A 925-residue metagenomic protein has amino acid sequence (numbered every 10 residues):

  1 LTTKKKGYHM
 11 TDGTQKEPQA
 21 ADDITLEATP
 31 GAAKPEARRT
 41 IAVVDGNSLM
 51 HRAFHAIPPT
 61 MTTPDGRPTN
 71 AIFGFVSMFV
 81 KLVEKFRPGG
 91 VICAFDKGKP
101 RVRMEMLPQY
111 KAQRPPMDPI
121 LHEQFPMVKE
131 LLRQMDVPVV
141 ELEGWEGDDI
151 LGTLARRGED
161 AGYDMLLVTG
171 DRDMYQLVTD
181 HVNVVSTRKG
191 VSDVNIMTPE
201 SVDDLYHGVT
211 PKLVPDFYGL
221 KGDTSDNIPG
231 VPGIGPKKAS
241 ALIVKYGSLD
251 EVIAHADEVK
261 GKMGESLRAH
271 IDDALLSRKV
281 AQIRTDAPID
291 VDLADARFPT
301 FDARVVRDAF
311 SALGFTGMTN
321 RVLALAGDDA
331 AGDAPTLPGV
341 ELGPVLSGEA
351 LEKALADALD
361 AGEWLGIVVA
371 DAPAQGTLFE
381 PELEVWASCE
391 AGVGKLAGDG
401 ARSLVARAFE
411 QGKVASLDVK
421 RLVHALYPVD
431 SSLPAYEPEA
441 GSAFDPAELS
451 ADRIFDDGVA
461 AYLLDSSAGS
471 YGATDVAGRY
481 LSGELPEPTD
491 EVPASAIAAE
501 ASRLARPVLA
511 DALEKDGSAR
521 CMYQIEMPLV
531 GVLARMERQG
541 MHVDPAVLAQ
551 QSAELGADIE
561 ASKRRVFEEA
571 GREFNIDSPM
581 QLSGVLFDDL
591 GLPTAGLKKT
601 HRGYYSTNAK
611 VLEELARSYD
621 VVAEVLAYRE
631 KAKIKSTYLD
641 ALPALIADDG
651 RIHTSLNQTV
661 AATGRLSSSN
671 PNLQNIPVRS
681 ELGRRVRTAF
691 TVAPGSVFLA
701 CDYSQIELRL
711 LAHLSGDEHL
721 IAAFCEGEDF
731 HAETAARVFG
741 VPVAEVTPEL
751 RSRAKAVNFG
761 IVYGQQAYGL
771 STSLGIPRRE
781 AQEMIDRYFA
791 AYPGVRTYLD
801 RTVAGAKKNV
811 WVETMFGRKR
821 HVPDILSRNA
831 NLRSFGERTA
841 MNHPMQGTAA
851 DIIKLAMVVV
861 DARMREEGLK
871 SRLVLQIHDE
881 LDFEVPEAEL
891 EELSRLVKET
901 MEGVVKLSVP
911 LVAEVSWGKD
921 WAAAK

Functional and structural regions predicted by a protein language model:
T11-R38, R87-I92, V137, D160 (+10 more regions): Non-catalytic nucleic-acid-binding/docking modules located in mid-to-C-terminal regions of nucleic-acid enzymes
T11-V168, R172-I196, D273-D290: Noncatalytic, basic helical substrate-engagement surface that gates or grips nucleic-acid strands
P30-G31, P35-A42, G46, R52-I92 (+6 more regions): Conserved RNase H-like, two-metal-ion catalytic cores of nucleic-acid enzymes
Q109-E123, M174, T179-G208, G264-S266 (+3 more regions): Short alpha-helix plus adjacent loop in nuclease-associated cores
H270-G398, Y436-A440, S495-V678, V697 (+6 more regions): Conserved "right-hand" nucleotidyltransferase catalytic core of DNA-directed polymerases
A461-E487, A496-S502, Q658-V743: Function-dense linear segments that define catalytic or interfacial modules in macromolecule-processing proteins
G531, R538, A647, H653-T654 (+6 more regions): Conserved catalytic core of nucleic-acid polymerases
A557-R564, E568-D620, A790-R838, N842 (+1 more regions): C-terminal polymerase-core module
